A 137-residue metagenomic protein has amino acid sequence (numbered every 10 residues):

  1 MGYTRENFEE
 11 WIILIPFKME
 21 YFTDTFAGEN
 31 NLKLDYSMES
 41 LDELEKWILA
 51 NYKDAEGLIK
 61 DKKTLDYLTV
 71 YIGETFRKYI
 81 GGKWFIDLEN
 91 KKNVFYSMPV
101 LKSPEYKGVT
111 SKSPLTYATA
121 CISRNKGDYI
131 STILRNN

Functional and structural regions predicted by a protein language model:
M1, W11, F26-L32, F85-E89 (+1 more regions): Acidic, serine/threonine-rich, charge-biased low-complexity segments in large eukaryotic scaffold/adaptor proteins
M1-K63: N-terminal low-complexity, intrinsically disordered segments
I48-N51, T75, Y79-I80, C121-I122 (+1 more regions): Generic structural signal for hydrophobic core residues of well-folded globular domains
G57-P104: Amphipathic, interaction-prone secondary-structure segments
M98-N137: A recognition module on extended beta-rich or small alphabeta surfaces enriched in W/G with H and D/E
